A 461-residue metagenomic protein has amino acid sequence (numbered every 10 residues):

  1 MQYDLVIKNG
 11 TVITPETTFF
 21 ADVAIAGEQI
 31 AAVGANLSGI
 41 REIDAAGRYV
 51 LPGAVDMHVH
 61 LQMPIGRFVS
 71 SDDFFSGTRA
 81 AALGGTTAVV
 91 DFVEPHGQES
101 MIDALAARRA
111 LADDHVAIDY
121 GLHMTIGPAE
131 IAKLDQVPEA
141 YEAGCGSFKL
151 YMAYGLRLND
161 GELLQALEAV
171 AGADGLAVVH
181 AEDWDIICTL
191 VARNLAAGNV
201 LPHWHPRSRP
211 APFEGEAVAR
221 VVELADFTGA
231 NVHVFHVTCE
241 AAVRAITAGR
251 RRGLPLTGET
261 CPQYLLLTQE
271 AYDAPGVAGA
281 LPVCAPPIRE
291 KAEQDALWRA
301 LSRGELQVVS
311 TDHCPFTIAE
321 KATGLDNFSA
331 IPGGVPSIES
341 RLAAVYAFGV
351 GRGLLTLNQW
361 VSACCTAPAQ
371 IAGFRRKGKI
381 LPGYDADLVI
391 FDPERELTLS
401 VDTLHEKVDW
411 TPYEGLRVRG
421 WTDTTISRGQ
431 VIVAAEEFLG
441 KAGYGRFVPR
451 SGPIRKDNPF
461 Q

Functional and structural regions predicted by a protein language model:
M1-G53: Histidine-rich, glycine-flanked metal-binding segment
G10, E28, G47, H58 (+15 more regions): Divalent metal-coordination and catalytic microenvironments
G10, T323-N327, P382-V448: C-terminal cap of metal-dependent C-N hydrolases
A45-H115, A132: Metal-associated gating/positioning segment near the N- to mid-region
T86-V90, V116-G121, G144-S147, L224-N231 (+1 more regions): Short, surface-exposed connector motifs at secondary-structure boundaries
I102-I118, L167-V179, S340: Alpha-helix-loop-beta-strand connector modules within alpha/beta enzyme cores
A132-V309: Histidine/acidic residue-rich metal-binding segments in metalloenzymes
V200-N231, L281-P282, R303, Q307-V309 (+1 more regions): His/Asp/Glu-enriched, well-ordered alpha-helical/loop segment that forms or immediately abuts the divalent-metal
